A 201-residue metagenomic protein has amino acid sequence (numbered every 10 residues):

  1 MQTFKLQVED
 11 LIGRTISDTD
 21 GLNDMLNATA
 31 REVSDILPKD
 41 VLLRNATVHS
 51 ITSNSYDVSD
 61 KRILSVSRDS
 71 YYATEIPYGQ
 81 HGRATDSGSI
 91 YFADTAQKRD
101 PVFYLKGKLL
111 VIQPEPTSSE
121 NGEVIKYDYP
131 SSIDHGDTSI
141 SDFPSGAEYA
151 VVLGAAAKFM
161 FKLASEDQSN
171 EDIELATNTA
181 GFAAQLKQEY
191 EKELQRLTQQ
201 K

Functional and structural regions predicted by a protein language model:
M1-K201: Glycine-enriched, solvent-exposed interface loops adjoining structured elements
